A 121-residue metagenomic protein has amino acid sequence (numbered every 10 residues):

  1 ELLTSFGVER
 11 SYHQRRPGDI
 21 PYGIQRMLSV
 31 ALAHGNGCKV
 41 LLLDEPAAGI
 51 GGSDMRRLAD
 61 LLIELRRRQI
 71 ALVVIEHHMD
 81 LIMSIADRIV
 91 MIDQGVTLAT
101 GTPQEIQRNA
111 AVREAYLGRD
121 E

Functional and structural regions predicted by a protein language model:
E1-E121: Glycine-rich phosphate-binding loops of nucleotide-dependent enzymes
